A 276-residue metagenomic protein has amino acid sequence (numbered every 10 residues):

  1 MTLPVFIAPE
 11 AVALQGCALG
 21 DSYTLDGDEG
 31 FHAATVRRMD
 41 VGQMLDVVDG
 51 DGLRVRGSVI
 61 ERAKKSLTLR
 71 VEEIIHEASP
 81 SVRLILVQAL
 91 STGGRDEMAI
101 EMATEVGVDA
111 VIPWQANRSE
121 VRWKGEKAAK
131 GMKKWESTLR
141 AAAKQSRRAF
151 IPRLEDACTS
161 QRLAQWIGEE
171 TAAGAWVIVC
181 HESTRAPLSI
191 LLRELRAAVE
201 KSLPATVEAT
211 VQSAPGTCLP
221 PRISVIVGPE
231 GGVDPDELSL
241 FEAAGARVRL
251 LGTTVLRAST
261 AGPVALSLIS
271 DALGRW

Functional and structural regions predicted by a protein language model:
M1-E77: N-terminal positively charged helical leader segments and presequences
A11, E73-I74, Q115-S119, T253-T254: Short, ordered loop/turn segments at secondary-structure junctions
A13-G16, T171, R193-P221: Intrinsically disordered, low-complexity terminal tails and inter-domain linkers enriched for S/T/G/P/D/E
H76-E182: RNA substrate-binding interface of SAM-dependent RNA methyltransferases
P221-L240: A C-terminal functional module that forms or caps the active site or interfaces directly with catalytic machinery
D234-W276: Structured adenosyl-cofactor binding patch, chiefly the S-adenosyl-L-methionine
